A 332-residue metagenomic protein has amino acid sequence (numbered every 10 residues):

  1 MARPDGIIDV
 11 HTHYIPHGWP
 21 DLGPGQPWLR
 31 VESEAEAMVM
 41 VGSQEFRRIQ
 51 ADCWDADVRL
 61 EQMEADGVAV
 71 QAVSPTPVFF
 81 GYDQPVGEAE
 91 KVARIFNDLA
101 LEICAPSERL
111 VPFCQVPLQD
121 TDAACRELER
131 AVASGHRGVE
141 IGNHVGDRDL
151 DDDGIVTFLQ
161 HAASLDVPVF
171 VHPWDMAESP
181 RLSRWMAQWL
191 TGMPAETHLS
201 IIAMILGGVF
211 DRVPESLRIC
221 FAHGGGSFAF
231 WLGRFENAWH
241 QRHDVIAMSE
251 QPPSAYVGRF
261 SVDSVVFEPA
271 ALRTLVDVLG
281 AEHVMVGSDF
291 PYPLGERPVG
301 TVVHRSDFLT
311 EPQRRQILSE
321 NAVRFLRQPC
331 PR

Functional and structural regions predicted by a protein language model:
A2-V10, H17-V70, D98-A105, R126-R130 (+5 more regions): Mid-to-C-terminal alpha-helical segments outside catalytic/metal-binding sites
I8-V10, Q71-V73, V111-C114, V139-I141 (+4 more regions): Hydrophobic faces of well-ordered beta-strands that scaffold small-molecule active sites in alpha/beta enzyme cores
I15-H17, F79-G81, Q119-D120, D147 (+4 more regions): Active-site environment of divalent metal-dependent phosphoester hydrolases
W19-R30, G87-E90, I155-F158, F235-R242: Aromatic- and acidic-residue-enriched segments that line the glycan-binding/catalytic groove of carbohydrate-active
S43-Q44, L182-G192, W239, V299-H304: Short glycine/proline- and charge-enriched loop/turn segments that cap or connect secondary-structure elements
A69-G208: Active-site gating/metal-coordination segments in enzymes
H198-I201, Q241-I246, S264-E268: A general structural motif
L206-G208, S216-A255: Aromatic-lined glycan-binding groove of carbohydrate-active enzymes
